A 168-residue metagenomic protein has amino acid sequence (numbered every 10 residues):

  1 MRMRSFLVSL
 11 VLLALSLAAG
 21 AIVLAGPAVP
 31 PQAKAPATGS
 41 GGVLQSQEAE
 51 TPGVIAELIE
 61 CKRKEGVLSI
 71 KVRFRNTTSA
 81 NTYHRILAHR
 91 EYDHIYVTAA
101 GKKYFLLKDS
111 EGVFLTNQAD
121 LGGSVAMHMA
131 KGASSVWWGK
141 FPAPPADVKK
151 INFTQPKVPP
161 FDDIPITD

Functional and structural regions predicted by a protein language model:
M1-L7: N-terminal secretory signal peptides that target proteins for export/translocation
S9-I22: Bacterial N-terminal signal peptides
A21-P27, P31-A33: Boundary at the C-terminal end of the N-terminal hydrophobic targeting segment
A33-S46, A126-D168: Surface-exposed edge beta-strand/loop patches
T38-K64: Low-complexity, acidic Ser/Thr/Pro/Gly-rich terminal tails and inter-domain linkers that flank the onset of structured
T51-G53, E65-S69, R90-Y92, S134-V136 (+2 more regions): Extracytoplasmic
E57-I59, S69-R75, Y96, W138 (+2 more regions): Soluble periplasmic/extracytoplasmic beta-strand elements of cell-envelope proteins
K62-K64, R75-M129: The feature marks short-to-medium sequence segments in extracytoplasmic or secretory-pathway proteins
